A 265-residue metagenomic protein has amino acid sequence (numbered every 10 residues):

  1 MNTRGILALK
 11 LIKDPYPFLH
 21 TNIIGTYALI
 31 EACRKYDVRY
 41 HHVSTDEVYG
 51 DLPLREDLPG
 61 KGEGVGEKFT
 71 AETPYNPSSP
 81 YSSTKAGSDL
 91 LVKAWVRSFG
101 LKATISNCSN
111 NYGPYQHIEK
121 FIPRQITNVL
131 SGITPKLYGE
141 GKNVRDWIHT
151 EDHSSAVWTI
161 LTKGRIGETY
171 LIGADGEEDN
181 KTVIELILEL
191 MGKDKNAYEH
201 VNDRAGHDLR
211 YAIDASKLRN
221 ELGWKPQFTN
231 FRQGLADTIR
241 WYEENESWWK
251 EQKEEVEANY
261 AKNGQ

Functional and structural regions predicted by a protein language model:
M1-N111, A236-N245, E251, E255-Q265: N-terminal Rossmann-like NAD(P)+-binding domain of SDR-like oxidoreductases, especially those catalyzing
A8, D14, V65, A71 (+6 more regions): Glycine-rich, flexible loop/turn motifs
D14, G25, H117-F121, V183 (+2 more regions): Residues at alpha-helix caps and immediate loop-helix transition turns in enzyme cores, especially N- and C-cap
H20, G113-H117, P226: Residues in soluble alpha-helical coiled-coils and helical-bundle/repeat scaffolds
L29, V92, Q125, L218-R219: Structural element of the ATP-grasp superfamily
L52-K68, L90-T162, D175-E177, I184-M191: NAD(P)-dependent short-chain dehydrogenase/reductase
P80, S88, I118, N180 (+1 more regions): Conserved donor sugar-nucleotide recognition element shared by glycan-biosynthetic enzymes
V129-Q265: C-terminal substrate-binding subdomain of Rossmann-fold SDR/epimerase-dehydratase oxidoreductases
